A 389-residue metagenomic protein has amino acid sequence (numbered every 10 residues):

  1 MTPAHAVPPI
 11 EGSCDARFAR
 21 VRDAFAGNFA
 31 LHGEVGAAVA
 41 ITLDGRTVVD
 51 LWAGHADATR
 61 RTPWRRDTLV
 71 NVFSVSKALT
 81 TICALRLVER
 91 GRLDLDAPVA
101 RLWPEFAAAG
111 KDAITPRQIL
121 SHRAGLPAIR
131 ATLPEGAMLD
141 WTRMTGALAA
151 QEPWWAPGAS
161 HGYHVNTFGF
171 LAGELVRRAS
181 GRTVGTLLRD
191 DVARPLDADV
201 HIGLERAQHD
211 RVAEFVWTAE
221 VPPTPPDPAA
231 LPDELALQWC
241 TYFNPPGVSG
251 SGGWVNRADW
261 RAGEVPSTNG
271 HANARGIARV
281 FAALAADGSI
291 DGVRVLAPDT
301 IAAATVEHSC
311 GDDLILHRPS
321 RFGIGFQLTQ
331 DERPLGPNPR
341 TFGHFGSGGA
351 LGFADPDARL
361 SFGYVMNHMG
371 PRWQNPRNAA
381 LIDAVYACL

Functional and structural regions predicted by a protein language model:
E11-V72: Short, conserved catalytic-motif segment at the N-terminal edge
R66, N71-V75, L79, L87-A131 (+3 more regions): Active-site helix/loop module of the DD-peptidase/beta-lactamase fold, centered on the serine-lysine SxxK catalytic
L69, A128-R211, W254-A272: Catalytic-site signature segments of enzymes, centered on catalytic residues
H122, F168-L175, E264, T268-I290 (+2 more regions): Active-site-proximal alpha-helical segments within enzyme catalytic domains
A213-A274, A302-D357: Active-site Gly/Thr loop motif
V265, A286, T300, T305-D312 (+1 more regions): Short, gly/Ser/Thr-rich active-site loops of penicillin-recognizing serine hydrolases
F345-L389: Structured C-terminal helix/loop/strand segments within mature extracytoplasmic catalytic/sensor domains
